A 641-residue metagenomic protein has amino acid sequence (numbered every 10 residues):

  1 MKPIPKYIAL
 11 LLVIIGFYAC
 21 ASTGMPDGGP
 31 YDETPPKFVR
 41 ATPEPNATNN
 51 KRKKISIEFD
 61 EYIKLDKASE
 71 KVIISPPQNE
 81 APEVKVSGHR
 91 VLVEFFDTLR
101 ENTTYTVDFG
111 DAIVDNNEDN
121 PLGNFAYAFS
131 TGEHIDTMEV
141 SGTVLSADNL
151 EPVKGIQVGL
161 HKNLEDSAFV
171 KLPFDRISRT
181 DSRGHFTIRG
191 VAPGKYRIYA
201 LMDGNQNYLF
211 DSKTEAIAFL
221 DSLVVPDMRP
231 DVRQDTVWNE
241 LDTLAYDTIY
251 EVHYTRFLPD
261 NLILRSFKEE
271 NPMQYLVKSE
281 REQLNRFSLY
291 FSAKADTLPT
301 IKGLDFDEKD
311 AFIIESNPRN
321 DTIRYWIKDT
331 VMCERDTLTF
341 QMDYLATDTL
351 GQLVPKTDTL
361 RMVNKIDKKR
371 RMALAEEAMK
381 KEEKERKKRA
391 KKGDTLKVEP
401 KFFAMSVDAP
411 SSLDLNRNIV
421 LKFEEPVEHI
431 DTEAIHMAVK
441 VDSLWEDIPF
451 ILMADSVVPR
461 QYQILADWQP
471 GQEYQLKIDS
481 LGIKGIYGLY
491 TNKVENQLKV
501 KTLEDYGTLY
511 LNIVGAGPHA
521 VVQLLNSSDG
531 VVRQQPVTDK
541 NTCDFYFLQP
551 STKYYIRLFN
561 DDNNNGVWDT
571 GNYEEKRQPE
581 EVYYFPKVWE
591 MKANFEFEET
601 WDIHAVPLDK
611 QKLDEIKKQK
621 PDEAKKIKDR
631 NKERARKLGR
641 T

Functional and structural regions predicted by a protein language model:
K2-T641: N-terminal targeting or signal-anchor segments and their processing/structural boundaries
